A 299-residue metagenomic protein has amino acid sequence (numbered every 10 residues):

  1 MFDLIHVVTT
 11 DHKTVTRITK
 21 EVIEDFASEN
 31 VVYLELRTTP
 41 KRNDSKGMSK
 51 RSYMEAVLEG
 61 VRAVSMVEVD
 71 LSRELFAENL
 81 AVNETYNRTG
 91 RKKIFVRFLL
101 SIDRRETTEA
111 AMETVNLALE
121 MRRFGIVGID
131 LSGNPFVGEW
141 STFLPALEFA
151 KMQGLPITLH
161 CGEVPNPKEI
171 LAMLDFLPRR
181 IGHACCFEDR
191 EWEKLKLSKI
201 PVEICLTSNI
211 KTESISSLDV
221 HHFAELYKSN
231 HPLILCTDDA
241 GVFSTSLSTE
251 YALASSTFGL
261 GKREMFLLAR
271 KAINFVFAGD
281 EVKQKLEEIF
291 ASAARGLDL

Functional and structural regions predicted by a protein language model:
M1-L155, E163-E169, D175-R180, C186-L299: Metal-cofactor-binding active-site regions of metalloenzymes
